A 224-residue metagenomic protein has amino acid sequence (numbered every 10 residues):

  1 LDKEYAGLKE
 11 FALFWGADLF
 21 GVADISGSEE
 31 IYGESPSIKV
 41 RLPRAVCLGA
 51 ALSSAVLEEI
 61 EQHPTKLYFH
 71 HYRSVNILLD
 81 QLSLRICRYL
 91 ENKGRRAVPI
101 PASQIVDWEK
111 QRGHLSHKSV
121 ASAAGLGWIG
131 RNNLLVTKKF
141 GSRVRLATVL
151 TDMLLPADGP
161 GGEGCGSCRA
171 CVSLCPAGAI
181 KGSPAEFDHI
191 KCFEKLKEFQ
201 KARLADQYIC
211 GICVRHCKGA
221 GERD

Functional and structural regions predicted by a protein language model:
L1-R73: Non-catalytic, usually N-terminal nucleic-acid engagement modules in DNA/RNA processing proteins
Y68-D224: Catalytic cores of enzyme domains
